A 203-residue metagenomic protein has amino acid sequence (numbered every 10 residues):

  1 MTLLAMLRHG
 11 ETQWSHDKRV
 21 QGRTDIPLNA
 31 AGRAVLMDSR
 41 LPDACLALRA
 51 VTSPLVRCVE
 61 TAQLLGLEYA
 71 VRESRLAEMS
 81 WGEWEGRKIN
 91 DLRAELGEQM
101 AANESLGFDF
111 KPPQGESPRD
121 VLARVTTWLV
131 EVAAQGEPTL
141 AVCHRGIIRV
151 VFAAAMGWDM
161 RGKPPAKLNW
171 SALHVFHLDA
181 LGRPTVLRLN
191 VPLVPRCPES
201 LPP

Functional and structural regions predicted by a protein language model:
M1-L3, M79-A94, A153-P203: Acidic, low-complexity terminal tails and accessory targeting/binding regions of phosphate-metabolizing enzymes
T2-E68, E95: Active-site-proximal alpha-helix that buttresses catalytic centers in soluble enzyme cores
M37-L41, L122, T126-A133: Generic structural signal for well-ordered alpha-helical scaffold segments
A44-R75, H177-P203: Conserved histidine-centered catalytic loops in small-molecule metabolism enzymes
L46, E95, L106, Q135-G136: Structured helix-beta-strand junction loops
T52-S53, A123, V142-C143: Short beta-strand scaffold positions
V59, L67, T126-P184: Active-site-adjacent alpha-helix immediately C-terminal to a catalytic or transition-state-stabilizing loop
L65-R124, R188: Phosphate-handling substructures
